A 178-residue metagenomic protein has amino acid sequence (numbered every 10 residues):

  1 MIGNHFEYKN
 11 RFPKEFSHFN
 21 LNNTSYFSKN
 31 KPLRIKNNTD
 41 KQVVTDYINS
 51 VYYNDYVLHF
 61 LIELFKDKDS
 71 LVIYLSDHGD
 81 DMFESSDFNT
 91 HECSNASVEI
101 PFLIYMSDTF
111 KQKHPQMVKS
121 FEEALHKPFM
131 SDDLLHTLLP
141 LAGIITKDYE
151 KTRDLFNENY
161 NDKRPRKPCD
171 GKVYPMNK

Functional and structural regions predicted by a protein language model:
M1-K178: Catalytic domains that recognize anionic headgroups
